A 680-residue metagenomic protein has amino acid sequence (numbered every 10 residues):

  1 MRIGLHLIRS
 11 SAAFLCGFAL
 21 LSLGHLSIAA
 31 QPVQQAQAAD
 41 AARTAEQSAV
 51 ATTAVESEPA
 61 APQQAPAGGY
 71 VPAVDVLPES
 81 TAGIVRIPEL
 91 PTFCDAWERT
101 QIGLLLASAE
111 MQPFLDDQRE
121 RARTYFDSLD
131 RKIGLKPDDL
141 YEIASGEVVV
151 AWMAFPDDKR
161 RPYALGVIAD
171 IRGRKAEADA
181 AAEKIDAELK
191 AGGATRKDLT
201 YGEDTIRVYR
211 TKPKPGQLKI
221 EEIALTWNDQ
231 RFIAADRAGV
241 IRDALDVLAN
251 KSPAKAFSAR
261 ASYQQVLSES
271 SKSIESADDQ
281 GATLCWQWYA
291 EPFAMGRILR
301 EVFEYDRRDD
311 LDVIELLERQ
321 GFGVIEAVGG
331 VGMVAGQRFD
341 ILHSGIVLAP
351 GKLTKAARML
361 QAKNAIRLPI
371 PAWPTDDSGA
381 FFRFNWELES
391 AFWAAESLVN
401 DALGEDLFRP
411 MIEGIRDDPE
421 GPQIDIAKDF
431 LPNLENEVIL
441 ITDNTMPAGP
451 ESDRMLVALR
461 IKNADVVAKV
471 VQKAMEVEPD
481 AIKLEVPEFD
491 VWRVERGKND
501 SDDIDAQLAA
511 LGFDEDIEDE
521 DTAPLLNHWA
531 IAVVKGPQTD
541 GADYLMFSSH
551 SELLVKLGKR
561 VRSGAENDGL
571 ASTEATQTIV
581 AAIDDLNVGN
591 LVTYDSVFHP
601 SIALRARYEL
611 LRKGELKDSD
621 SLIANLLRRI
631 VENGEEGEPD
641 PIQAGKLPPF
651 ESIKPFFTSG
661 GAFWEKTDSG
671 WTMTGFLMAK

Functional and structural regions predicted by a protein language model:
M1-R9: N-terminal secretory signal peptides that target proteins for export/translocation
S11-H25: Bacterial N-terminal signal peptides
A30-Q34, A38-E46, A51-T52, S548-H550 (+1 more regions): Extended terminal
P32-K219, Q264-V328, L342, I346-E451 (+3 more regions): Structural boundary/hinge residues at secondary-structure and domain interfaces
G146-E147, A151-M153, G329-G332, D425 (+5 more regions): Long compositionally biased, domain-poor regions of proteins
I171-K175, D236-V240, I461-A464, H550-E552: Helix N-cap motif at beta-to-alpha junctions
Q217-Y305, T522-A624, I630-N633: A conserved glycine-rich beta-strand in the N-terminal activation segment of trypsin-fold
